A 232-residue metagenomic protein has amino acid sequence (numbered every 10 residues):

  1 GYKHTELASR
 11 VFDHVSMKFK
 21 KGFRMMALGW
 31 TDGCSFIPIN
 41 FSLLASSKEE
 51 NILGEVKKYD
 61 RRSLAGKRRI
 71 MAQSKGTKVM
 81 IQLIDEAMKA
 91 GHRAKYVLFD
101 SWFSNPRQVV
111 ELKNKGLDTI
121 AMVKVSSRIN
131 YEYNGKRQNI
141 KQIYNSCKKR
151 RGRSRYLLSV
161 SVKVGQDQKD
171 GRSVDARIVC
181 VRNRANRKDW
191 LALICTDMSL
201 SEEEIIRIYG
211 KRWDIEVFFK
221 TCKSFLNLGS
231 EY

Functional and structural regions predicted by a protein language model:
G1-S47, S161: Active-site-proximal, Lys/Arg-enriched surface segment that forms a nucleic-acid-binding/basic interface patch
Y2-K3, I37, L44-Y232: Single, function-defining residue in the core of a domain
